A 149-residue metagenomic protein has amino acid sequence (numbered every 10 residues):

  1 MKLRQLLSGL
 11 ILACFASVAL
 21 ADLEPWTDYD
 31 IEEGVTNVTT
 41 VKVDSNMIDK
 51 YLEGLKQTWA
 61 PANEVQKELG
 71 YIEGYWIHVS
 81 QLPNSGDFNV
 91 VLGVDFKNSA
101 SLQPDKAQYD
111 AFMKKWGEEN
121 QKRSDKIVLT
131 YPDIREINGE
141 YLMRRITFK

Functional and structural regions predicted by a protein language model:
M1-L10: Bacterial N-terminal signal peptides that target proteins for export
A16-A19: N-terminal signal peptide c-region/cleavage motif recognized by signal peptidases
D22-K50: Immediate post-signal-peptide N-terminus of mature secreted/exported proteins
L23-W26, V65-E73, G93-M143: An amphipathic, aromatic/His-enriched active-site/gating alpha helix that lines ligand/cofactor pockets
E32, D44, I48-L52, K56 (+4 more regions): Solvent-exposed, acidic/flexible segments
T36, G86-V90: Short, surface-exposed coil-to-beta transition loops
M47-G74: Short amphipathic alpha-helical segments
I77-L82: Short, solvent-exposed loop/turn elements at beta->coil junctions and helix N-caps that rim active or binding pockets
